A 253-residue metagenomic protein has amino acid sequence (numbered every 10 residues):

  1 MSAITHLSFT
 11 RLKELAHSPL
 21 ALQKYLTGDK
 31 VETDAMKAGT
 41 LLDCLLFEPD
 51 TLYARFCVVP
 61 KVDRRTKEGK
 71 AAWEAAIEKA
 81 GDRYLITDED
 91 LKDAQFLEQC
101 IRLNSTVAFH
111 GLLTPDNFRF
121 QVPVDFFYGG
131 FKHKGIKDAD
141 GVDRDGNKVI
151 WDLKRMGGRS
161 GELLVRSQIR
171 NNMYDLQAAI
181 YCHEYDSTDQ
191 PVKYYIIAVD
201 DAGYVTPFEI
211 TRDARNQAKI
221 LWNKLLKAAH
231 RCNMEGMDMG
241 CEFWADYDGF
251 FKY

Functional and structural regions predicted by a protein language model:
M1-K134: Metal-dependent nuclease catalytic cores that hydrolyze phosphodiester bonds in DNA/RNA, characterized by
K30-V31, K79-I86, E162-N172, R212: Short histidine-centered catalytic/ligand-binding loop motif
L46-T51, R155-G158, D186, H230: Hydrophobic/aromatic-lined pockets within catalytic cores
L91, Q168-D175, I180-Y253: Metal-dependent nuclease catalytic regions and adjoining charged, substrate-binding loops involved in nucleic-acid end
G111-L112, G141-K148, Y185-V192: Secondary-structure boundary elements
D125-F127, D140-V142, I197-V199: A generic structural motif
G135-S167: Conserved catalytic cores of phosphodiester-cleaving nucleases, focusing on short active-site segments
